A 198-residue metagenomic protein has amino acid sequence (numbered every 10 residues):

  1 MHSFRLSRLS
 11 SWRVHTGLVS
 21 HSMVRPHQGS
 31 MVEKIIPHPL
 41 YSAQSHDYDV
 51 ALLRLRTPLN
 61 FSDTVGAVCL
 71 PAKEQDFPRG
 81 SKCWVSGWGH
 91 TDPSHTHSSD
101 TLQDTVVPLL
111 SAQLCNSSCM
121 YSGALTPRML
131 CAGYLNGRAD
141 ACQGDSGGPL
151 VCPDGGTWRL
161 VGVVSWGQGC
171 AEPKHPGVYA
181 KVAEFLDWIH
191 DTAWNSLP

Functional and structural regions predicted by a protein language model:
M1-P198: Extracellular "complement/coagulation-type" protease architecture
